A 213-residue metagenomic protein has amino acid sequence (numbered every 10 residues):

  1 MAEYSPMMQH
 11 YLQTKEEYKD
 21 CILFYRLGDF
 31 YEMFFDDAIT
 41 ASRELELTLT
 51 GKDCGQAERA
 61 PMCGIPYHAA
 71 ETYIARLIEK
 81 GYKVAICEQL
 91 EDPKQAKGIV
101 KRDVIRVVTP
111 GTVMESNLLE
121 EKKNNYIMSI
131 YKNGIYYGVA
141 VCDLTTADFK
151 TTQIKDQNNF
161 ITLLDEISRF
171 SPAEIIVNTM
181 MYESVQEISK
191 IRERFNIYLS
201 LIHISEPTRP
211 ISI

Functional and structural regions predicted by a protein language model:
M1-S205, R209: Basic, polar low-complexity surface loops/patches
